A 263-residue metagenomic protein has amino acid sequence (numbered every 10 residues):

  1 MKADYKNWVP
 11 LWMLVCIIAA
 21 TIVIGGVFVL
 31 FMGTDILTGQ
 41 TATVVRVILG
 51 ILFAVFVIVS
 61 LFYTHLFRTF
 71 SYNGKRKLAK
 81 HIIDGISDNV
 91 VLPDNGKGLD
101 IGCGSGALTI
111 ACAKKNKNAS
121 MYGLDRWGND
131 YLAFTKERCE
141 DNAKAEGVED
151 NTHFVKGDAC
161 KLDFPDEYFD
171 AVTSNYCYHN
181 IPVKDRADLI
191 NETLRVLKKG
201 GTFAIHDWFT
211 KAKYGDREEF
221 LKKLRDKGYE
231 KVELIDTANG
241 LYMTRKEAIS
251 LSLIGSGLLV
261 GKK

Functional and structural regions predicted by a protein language model:
W12-V15, R46, L61-I86: Class I SAM-dependent methyltransferase Rossmann-like catalytic core, especially the SAM/SAH-binding loop
D94-G104, Y122: Conserved class I S-adenosyl-L-methionine
S105-K117: Conserved SAM-binding loop of SAM-dependent methyltransferases across substrates and taxa, primarily the Class I
N116, V148, I181-V183, L197-K199: Helix-to-beta-strand junctions that scaffold the AdoMet/dcAdoMet cofactor pocket in Class I SAM-dependent enzymes
C160-V172: A short acidic, Gly/Pro-enriched loop at the edge of an enzyme's catalytic core that lines a small-molecule cofactor
A187-K199: A short glycine-rich, Lys/Arg-flanked "PGG" loop and its adjoining helix->strand segment in the class I
G200-D207: Conserved beta-strand signature within the Rossmann-like core of class I S-adenosyl-L-methionine
K227-G228, L241-K263: Core SAM-dependent methyltransferase catalytic element
